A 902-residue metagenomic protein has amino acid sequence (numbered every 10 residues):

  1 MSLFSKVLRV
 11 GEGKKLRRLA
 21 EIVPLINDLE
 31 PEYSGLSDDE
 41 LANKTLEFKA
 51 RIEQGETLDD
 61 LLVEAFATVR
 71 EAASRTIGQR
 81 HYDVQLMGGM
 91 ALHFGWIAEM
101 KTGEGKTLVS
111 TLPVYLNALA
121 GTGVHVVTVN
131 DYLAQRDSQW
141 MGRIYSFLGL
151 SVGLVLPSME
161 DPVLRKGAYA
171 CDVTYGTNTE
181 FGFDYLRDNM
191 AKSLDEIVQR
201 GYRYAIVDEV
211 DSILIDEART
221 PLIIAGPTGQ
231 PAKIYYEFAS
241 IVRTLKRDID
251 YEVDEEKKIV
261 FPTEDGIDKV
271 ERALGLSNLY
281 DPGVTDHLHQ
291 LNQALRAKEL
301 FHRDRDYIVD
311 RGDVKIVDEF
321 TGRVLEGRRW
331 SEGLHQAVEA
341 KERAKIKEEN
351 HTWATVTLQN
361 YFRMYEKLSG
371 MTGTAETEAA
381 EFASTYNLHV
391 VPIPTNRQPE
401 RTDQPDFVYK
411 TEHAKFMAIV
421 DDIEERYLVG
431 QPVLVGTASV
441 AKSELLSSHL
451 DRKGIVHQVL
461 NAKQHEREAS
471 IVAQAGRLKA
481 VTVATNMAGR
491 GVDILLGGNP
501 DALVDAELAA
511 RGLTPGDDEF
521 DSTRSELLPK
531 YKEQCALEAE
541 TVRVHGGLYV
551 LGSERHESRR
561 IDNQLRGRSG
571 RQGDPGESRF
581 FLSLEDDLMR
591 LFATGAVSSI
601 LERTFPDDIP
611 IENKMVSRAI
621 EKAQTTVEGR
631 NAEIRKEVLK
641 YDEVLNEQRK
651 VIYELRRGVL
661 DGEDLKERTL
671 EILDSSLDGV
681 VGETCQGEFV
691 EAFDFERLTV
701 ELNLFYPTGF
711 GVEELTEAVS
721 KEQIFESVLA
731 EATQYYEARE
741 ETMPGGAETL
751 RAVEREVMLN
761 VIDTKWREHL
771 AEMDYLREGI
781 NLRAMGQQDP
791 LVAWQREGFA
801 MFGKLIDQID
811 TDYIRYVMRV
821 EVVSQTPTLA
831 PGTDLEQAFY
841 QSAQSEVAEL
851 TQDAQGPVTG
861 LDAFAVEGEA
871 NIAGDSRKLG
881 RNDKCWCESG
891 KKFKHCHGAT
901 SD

Functional and structural regions predicted by a protein language model:
M1, T179, F261, V866-E869 (+2 more regions): Compositionally biased, intrinsically disordered low-complexity regions used as flexible
M1-T604, E654, L670, S675: Conserved P-loop NTPase motor core
L3, E378, Q431, K479-A480 (+5 more regions): Generic detector of short, well-ordered, non-transmembrane alpha-helical segments enriched in hydrophobic residues
I308-K315, T321-R328, R543, G547-L551 (+6 more regions): Extended, charged helical/alpha-beta scaffold domains that provide interaction surfaces
G430-S443, G662, E713-E717, L791 (+1 more regions): Short, Lys/Glu-rich amphipathic helical modules
V435, V483, W766, F802 (+2 more regions): Hydrophobic, well-ordered secondary-structure elements that form the walls of internal hydrophobic environments
D875-K894, G898: Short Cys/His-rich zinc-binding micro-motifs
